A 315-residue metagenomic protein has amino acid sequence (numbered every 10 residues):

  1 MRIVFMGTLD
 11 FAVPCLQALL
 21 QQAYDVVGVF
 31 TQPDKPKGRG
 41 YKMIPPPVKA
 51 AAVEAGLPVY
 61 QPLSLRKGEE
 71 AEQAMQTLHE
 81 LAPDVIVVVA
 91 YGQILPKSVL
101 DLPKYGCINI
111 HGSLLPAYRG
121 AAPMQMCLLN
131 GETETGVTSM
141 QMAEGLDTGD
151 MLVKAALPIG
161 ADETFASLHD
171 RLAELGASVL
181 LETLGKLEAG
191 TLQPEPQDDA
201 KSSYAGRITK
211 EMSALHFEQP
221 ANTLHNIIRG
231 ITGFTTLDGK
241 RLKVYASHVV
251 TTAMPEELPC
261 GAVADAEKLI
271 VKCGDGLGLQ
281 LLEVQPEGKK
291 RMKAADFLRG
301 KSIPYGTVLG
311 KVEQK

Functional and structural regions predicted by a protein language model:
M1-R229, P286, V312-K315: One-carbon transfer enzymes
D199-K315: Internal anion-binding site segments
